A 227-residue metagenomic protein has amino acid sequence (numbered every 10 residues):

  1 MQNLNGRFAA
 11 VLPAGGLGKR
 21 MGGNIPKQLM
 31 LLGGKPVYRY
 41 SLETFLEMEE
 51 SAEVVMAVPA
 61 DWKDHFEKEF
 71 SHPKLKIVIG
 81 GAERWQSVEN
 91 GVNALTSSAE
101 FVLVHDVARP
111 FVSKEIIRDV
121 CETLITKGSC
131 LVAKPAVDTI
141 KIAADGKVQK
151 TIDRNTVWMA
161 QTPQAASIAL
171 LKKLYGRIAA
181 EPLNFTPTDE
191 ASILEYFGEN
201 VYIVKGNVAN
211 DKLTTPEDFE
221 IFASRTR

Functional and structural regions predicted by a protein language model:
Q2-D61: N-terminal glycine-rich phosphate-binding loop and ensuing alpha1 helix
Q2-G6, W158-R227: Conserved alpha/beta core of the MobA/IspD/sugar-nucleotide pyrophosphorylase nucleotidyltransferase superfamily
R7, A52-V54, F101, G128-S129 (+1 more regions): Residues at the starts of beta-strands that form the adenosine-phosphate
F8, K74-K76: Short, conserved active-site loop motifs that form the nucleotide-linked donor/cofactor pocket
L31, F111, T151, A165 (+1 more regions): Short aromatic/basic micro-patch
K63-E69: Acidic helix N-cap motif at the loop->helix transition within catalytic regions of sugar-transfer enzymes
K76, R84-A144, Q161, A166: Conserved beta-loop-beta/alpha segment of the NTase-like Rossmann-fold superfamily that binds/positions NTPs
K76-I79, R154-M159: Short pre-catalytic strand/loop immediately N-terminal to key active-site residues, enriched for Gly-Thr
